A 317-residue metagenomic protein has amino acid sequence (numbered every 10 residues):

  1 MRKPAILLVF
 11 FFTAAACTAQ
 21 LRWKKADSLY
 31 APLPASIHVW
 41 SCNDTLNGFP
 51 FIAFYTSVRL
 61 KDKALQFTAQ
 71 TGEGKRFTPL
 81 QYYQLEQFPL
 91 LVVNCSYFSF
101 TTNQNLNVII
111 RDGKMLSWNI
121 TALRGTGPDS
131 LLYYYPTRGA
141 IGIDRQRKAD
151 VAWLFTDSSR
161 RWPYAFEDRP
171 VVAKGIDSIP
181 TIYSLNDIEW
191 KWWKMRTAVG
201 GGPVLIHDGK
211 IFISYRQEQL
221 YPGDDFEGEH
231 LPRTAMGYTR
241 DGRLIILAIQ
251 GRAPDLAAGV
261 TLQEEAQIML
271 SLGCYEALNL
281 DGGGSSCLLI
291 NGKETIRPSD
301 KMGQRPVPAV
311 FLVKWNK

Functional and structural regions predicted by a protein language model:
M1-R22: Bacterial Sec-dependent N-terminal signal peptides
Q20-R160: Zymogen propeptides
L21-D44, V151, F212-I213, K293-K317: Flexible, D/E/H-enriched segments
L46-P50, L132-Y135, T197, F226-H230 (+1 more regions): A short catalytic or substrate-binding loop motif that flags glycine-/basic-rich loops and adjacent residues that bind
P50-Y55, R138, G200-G202, L231-A235 (+1 more regions): Short glycine-rich loop/turn motifs
K61-K63, F98, K148, T156 (+5 more regions): Short, glycine-/Ser/Thr-/acidic-enriched flexible segments
T102-P128, L220-Y275, L280, S285-K317: Conserved, well-ordered active-site substructure
N103-D225: Active-site-adjacent helix-turn-beta-strand microarchitecture at beta-sheet edges that either contains or buttresses
